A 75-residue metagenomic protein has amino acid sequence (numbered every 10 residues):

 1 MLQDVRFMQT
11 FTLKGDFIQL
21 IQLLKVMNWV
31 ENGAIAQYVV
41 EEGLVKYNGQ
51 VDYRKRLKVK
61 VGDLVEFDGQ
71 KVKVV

Functional and structural regions predicted by a protein language model:
D4-I18: A detector for short, charged/polar N-terminal pre-domain segments
Q9-T10, L64-V75: A positively charged, amphipathic N-terminal helix/segment that binds anionic biomolecules
G15-V61: A basic, amphipathic helix-loop patch mediating RNA/tRNA/ribosome contacts
